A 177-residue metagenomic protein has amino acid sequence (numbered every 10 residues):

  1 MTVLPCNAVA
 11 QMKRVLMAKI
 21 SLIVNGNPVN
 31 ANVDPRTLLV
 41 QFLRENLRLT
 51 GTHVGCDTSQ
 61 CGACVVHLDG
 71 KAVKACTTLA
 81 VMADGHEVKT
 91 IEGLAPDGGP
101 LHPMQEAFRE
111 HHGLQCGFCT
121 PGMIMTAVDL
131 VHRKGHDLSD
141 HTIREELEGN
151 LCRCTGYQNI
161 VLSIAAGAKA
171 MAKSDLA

Functional and structural regions predicted by a protein language model:
V3-A177: Signature of N-terminal electron-transfer/Fe-S-associated modules in redox systems
